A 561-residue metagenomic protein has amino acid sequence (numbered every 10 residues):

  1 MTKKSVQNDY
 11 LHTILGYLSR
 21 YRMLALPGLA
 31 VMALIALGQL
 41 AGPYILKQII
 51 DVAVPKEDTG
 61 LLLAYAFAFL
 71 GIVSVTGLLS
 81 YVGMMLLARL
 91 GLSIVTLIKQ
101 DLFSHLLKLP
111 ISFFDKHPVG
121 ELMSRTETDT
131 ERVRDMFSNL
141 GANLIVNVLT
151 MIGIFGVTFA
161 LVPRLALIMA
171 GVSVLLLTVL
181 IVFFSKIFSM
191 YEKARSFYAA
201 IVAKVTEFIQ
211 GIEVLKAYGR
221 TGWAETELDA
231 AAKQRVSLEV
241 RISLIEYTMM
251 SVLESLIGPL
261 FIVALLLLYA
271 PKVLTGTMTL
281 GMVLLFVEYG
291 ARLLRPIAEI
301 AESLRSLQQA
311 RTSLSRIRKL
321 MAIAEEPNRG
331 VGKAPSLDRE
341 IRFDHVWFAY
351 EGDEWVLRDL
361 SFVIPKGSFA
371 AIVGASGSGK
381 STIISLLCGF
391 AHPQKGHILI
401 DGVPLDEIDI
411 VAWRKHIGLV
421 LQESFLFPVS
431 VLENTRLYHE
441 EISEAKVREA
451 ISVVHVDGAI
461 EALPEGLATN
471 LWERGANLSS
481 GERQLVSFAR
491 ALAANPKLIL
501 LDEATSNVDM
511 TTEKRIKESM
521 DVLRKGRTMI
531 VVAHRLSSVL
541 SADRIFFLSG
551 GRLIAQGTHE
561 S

Functional and structural regions predicted by a protein language model:
M1-Q39, V54, D58-A66, G83-L87 (+10 more regions): Membrane-integrated ABC transporters
T2-K4, L92, Q100-S124, T128-T130 (+6 more regions): Short intracellular "coupling" helices and adjacent cytoplasmic loop segments at the cytosolic face of multi-pass
L15, R20-M23, I111-S112, T128-F137 (+7 more regions): An intracellular "coupling" helix at the cytosolic face of ABC transporter transmembrane type-1 domains
L34-G38, G42, L70, V75-L87 (+5 more regions): Hydrophobic alpha-helical membrane-associated segments
A41-P43, K47, G141-F184, V240-L284: A hydrophobic transmembrane-helix motif
G71-V75, V205, V283-S303, L307: Hydrophobic transmembrane alpha-helices
F197, R220, L244, L293-L320: Cytosolic ends of transmembrane helices, especially the final helix of ABC transmembrane type-1 domains
S336-S561: ABC-type nucleotide-binding domain
